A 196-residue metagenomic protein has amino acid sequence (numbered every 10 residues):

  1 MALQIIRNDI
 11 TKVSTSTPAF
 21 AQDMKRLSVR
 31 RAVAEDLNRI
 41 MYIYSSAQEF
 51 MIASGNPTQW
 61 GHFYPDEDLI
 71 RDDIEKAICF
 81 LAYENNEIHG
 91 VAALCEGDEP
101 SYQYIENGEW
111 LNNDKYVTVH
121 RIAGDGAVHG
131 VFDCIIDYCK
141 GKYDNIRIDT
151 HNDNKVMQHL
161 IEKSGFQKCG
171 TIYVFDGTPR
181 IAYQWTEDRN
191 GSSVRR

Functional and structural regions predicted by a protein language model:
L27-Y42: A short beta-loop-alpha structural element at the N-terminal edge of CoA-dependent acyl/N-acetyltransferase catalytic
Q48-D68: Conserved GNAT-fold acetyl-CoA-binding loop/helix
L81, E87-G97: Conserved beta-strand in the GNAT
A93-A127: Conserved acyl-donor/pantetheine-binding loop and adjacent beta-alpha core of acyl/acetyltransferases and related
G124-G141, Q158-K163: Conserved acetyl-CoA-binding loop-helix of GNAT-fold acetyltransferases
D133, D153-G170, T178: Conserved active-site alpha-helix within GNAT-family acetyltransferase domains
G141-N152: Conserved GNAT acetyl-CoA-binding A-motif
V174-R196: C-terminal "cap" of GNAT-fold acetyltransferases
